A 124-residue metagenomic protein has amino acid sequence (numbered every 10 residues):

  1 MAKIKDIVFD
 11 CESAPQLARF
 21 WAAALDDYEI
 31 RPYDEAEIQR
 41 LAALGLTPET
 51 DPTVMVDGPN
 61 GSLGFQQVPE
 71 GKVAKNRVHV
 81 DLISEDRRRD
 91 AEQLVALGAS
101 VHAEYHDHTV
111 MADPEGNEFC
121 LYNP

Functional and structural regions predicted by a protein language model:
M1-D6, F20: Internal catalytic or translocation cores that form aromatic/hydrophobic pockets or channels for amphipathic metabolites
K5-I7, V78-H79: Short active-site oxyanion
D10-G61, R89-D90, A96: Core segments of cupin and vicinal oxygen chelate
A14-Q16, V73, V78-E115: Vicinal oxygen chelate
W21, E115-F119: Short, glycine-anchored, charge-dense loop/turn motifs used at functional sites
V56-P59, M111-P114, P124: Active-site beta-strand termini and strand-to-loop segments that position acidic
L63-Q66, F119-C120: Conserved beta-strand in the GNAT
